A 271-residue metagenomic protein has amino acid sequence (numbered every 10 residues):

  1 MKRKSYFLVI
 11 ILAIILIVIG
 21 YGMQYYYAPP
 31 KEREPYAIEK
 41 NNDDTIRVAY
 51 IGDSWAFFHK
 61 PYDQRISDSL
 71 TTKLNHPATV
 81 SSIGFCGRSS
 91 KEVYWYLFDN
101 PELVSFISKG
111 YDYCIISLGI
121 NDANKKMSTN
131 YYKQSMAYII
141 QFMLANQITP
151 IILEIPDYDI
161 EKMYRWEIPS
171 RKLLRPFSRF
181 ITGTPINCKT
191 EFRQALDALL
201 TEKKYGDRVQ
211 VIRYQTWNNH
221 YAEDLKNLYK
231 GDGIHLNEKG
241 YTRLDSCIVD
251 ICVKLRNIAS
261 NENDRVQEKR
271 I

Functional and structural regions predicted by a protein language model:
M1-I51, W55-K60, T71-P77, I107-G110 (+5 more regions): N-terminal secretory targeting modules
N42-Y50, W55-Q134: Conserved SGNH/GDSL esterase-like catalytic core that processes O-acyl groups on lipids and polysaccharides
F57-H59, A123-K125, Y158-M163, H220-Y221: Short catalytic/ligand-binding loop motif for oxyanion handling, primarily in non-cytosolic enzymes, centered on
Y62-D63, Y94-W95, K162-W166, A222-N227: Short aromatic-enriched loop/helix-cap "lid" or pocket-rim segments at secondary-structure transitions that line
I66, E102, Y132-I139, F192-L196 (+1 more regions): A general structural detector for well-ordered alpha-helical segments in enzyme core domains, enriched
V93, D99-E102, L228-I271: Histidine-centered active-site loop/cap adjacent to the catalytic His in serine esterases/O-acetyl transfer systems
F98-N100, Y158, I168-R171, K230: Short, hinge-like loop/turn segments at secondary-structure boundaries
K162-Y214, K239: Substrate-gating cap/lid alpha-helix
